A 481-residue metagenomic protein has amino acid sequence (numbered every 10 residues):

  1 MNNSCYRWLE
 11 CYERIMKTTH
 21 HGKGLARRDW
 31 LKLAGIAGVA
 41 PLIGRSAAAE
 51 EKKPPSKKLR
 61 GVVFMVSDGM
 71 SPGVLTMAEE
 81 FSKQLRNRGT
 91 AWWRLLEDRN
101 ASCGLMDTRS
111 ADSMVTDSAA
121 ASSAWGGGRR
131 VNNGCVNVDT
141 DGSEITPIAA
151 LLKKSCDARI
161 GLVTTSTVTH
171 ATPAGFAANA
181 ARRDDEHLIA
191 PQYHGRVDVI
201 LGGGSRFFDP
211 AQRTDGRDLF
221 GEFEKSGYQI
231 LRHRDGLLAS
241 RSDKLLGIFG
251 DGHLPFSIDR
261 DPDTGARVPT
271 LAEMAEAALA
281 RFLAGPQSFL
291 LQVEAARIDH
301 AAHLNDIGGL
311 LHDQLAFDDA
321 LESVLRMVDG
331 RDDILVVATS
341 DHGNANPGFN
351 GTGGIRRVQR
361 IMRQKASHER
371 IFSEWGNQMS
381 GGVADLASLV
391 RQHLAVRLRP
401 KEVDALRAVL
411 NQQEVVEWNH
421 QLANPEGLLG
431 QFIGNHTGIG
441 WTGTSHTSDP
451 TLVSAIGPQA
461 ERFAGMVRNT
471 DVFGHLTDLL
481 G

Functional and structural regions predicted by a protein language model:
C11, I15-G38: N-terminal secretory signal peptides and thylakoid transit peptides that target proteins across membranes
S46-A49: Boundary at the C-terminal end of the N-terminal hydrophobic targeting segment
L59-G61, M70-L75, E80-S123, H170-P173 (+1 more regions): A post-motif C-terminal structural segment
S113, D117-T140: A glycine- and small-residue-enriched flexible loop/hinge segment at structural boundaries
R130-A190: Extracytoplasmic mature domains of secreted/periplasmic and thylakoid-lumen proteins
